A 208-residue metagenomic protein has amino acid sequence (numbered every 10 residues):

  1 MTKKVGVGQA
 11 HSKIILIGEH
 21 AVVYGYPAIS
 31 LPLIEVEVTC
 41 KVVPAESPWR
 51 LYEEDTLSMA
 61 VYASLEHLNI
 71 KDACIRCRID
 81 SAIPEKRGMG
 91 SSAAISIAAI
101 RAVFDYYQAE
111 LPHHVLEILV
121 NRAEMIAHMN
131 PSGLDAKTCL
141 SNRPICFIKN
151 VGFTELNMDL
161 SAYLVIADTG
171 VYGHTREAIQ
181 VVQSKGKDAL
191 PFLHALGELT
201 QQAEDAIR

Functional and structural regions predicted by a protein language model:
T2-I17, A21-V23, S30-I34, T39-K71 (+4 more regions): C-terminal nucleotide
I75-R87: Short pre-catalytic strand/loop immediately N-terminal to key active-site residues, enriched for Gly-Thr
M89-P112: DPxDG-like acidic metal-binding loop motif
H114-L116: Alpha-helical scaffolds flanking conserved acidic
